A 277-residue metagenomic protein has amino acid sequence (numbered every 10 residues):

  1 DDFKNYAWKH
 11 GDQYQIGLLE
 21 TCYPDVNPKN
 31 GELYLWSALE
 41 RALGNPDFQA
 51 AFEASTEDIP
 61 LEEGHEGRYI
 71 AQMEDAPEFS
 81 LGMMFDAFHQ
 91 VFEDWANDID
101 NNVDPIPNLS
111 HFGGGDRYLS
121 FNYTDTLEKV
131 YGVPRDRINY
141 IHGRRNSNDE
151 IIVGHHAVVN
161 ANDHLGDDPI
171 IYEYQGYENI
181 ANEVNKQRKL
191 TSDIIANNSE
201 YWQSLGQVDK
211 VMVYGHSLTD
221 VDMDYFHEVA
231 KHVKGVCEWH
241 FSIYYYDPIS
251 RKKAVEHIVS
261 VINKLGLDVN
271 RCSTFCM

Functional and structural regions predicted by a protein language model:
D1-Y6, N197-M277: SIR2/sirtuin-family catalytic core signature
Y6-E183: Extended, H/D-rich, highly charged conserved domains that either
N97-P107, K186-Q203: A Trp-anchored, charged/polar loop motif used as the substrate-binding/catalytic surface of acyl/ester-handling
Y172-I194, S204-D220: Acidic/glycine-enriched edge-of-secondary-structure segments
